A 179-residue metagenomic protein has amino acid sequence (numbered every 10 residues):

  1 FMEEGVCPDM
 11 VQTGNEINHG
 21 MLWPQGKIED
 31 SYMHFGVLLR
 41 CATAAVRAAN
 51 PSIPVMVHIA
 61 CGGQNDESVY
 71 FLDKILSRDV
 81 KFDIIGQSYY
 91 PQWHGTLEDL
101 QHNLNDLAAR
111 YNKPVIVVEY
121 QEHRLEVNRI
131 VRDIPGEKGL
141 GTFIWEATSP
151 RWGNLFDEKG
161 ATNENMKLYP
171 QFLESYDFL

Functional and structural regions predicted by a protein language model:
F1-F82, W93-N103, R110, R124-R129 (+1 more regions): Active-site cleft segment of glycoside hydrolase catalytic domains centered on the general acid/base Glu
D9-T13, V55-V57, D83-Q87, V115-V118 (+1 more regions): Hydrophobic faces of well-ordered beta-strands that scaffold small-molecule active sites in alpha/beta enzyme cores
I17, Y120, A147: Hydrophobic pocket-lining residues within nucleotide cofactor-binding pockets
N18, Y90, E164: Short, electropositive, low-hydrophobicity segments enriched in small/polar residues
D30, H102, D106-A109, H123-L179: Aromatic-rich peripheral "rim/lid" segments of glycoside hydrolase catalytic domains that contact and position glycan
D79, Y89, W93, A108-Y111 (+2 more regions): Alpha-helix capping/termination and helix-coil
